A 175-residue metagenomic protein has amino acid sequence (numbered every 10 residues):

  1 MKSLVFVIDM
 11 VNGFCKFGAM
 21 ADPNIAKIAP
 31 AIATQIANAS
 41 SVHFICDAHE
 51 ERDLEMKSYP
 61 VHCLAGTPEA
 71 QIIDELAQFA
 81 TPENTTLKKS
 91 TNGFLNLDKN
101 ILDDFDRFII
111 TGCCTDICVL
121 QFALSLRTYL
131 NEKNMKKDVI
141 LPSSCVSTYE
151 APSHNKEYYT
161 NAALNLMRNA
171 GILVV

Functional and structural regions predicted by a protein language model:
M1-K2, G18-A48: A short alpha/beta connector and helix-capping loop motif
S3-L4, G13, A31, A37 (+1 more regions): Active-site-adjacent betaalpha module
F6-I8, C46, T111: Active-site flanking residues adjacent to catalytic metal/cofactor-binding acidic residues
M10-F17: Short acidic, Gly/Ser-rich segments with clustered Asp/Glu that frequently serve as metal-coordination loops in enzyme
G13, E50-R52: Short, acidic Gly/Pro/Ser/Thr-rich loop/turn segments
A48-H49, E69: Short, polar loop motifs at secondary-structure junctions
D53-K57: Metal-dependent catalytic neighborhoods of phosphoester/phosphodiester hydrolases
